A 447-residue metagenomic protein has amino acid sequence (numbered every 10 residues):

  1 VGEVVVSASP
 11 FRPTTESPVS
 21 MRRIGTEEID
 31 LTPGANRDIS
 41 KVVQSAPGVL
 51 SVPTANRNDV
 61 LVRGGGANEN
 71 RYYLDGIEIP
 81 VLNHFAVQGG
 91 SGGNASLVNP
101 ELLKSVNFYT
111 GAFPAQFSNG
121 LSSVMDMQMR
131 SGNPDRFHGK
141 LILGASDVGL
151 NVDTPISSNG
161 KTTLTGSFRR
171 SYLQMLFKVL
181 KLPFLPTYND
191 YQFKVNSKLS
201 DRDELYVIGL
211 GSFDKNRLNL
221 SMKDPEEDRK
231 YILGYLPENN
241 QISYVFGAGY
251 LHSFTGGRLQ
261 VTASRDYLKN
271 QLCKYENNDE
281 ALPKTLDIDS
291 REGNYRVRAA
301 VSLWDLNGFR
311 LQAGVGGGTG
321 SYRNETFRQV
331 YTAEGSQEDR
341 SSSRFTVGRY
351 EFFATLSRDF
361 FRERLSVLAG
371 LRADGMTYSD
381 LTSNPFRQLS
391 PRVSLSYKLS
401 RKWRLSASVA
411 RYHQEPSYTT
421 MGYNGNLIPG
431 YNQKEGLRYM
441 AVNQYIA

Functional and structural regions predicted by a protein language model:
E3, S7-F113, V124-D126, R130: Periplasmic N-terminal accessory/gating domains of Gram-negative outer-membrane beta-barrel systems
V6, G139-L143, L164-F168, V207-G209 (+6 more regions): Membrane-embedded beta-strand positions of outer-membrane beta-barrel proteins
N58, L121-S123, F137, L143-L150 (+9 more regions): Hydrophobic, lipid-facing positions within transmembrane beta-strands of outer-membrane proteins
N83, G89, S221-E226, K269 (+2 more regions): Surface-exposed extracellular loop regions of Gram-negative outer-membrane beta-barrel proteins, predominantly
S105-Q116, S122-R130, F137-P183, D190-K198 (+1 more regions): Predominantly transmembrane beta-strands of Gram-negative outer membrane beta-barrel pores used for transport
A112, M129-S131, L143-D147, I156 (+9 more regions): Transmembrane beta-strands of outer-membrane beta-barrel pores
L176-L182, S212, L218-E226, A263 (+5 more regions): Outer-membrane beta-barrel translocator domains and adjoining extracellular loop/strand segments of Gram-negative
N196-D214, L236-T382, K398: Face-selective signature of the C-terminal outer-membrane beta-barrel domain
